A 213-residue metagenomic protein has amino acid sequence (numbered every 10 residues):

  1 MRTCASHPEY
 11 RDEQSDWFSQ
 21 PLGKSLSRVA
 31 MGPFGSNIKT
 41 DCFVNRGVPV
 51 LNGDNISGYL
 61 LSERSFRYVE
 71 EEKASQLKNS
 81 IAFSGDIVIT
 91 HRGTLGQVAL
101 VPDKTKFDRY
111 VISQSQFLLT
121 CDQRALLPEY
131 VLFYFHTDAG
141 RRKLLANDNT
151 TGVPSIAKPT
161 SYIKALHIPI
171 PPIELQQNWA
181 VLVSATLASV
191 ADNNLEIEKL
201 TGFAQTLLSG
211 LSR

Functional and structural regions predicted by a protein language model:
M1-F34, P169-R213: Non-catalytic DNA-recognition/assembly elements of restriction-modification systems
G23-D41, D54-I87: Sequence-specific dsDNA recognition surfaces
K39-V48, E63-V69, N79-A82, L100-Q114 (+1 more regions): Short, surface-exposed loop/turn microsegments at beta-strand edges and helix-strand junctions
S57-Y68, I87, T94-I112, E129-F133 (+1 more regions): Short, ligand-facing micro-motifs at secondary-structure edges
K73, F117-Q123, K164-I170, S184-A191: Short, well-ordered beta-strand elements within core beta-sheets of diverse protein domains
R109-F117, N149-Q177: A short glycine-rich beta-alpha junction/loop motif
